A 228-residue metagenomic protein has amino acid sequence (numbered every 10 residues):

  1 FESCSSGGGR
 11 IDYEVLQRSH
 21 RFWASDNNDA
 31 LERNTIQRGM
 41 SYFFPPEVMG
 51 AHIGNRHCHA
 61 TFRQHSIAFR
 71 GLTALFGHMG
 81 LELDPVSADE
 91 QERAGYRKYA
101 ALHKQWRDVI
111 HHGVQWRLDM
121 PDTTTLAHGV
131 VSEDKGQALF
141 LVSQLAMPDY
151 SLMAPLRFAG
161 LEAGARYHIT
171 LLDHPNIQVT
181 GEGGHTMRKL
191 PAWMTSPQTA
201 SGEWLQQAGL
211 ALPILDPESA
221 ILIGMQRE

Functional and structural regions predicted by a protein language model:
F1, A74, F140, I169: Conserved, mostly hydrophobic/aromatic
E2-V86: Glycan-recognition surfaces
S3-D12, D89-R93, W116-T124: A glycine-rich phosphate-binding loop feature that marks nucleotide/adenosyl-phosphate handling sites
H20, L72, G77-M79, L126 (+4 more regions): Structural beta-strand/beta-sheet cores of well-ordered domains, especially the beta-sheet scaffolds that support
A68-D119: Catalytic cores of secreted or luminal carbohydrate-active enzymes
M120-A163: Carbohydrate-binding surface patches
A146-E228: C-terminal beta-sandwich/jelly-roll accessory domains of carbohydrate-active enzymes
